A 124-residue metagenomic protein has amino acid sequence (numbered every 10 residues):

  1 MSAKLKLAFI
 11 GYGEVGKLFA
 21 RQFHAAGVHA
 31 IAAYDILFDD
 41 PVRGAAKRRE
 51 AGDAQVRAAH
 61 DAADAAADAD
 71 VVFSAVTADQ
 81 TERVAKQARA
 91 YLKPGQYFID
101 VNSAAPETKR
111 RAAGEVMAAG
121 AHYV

Functional and structural regions predicted by a protein language model:
M1-A66, G95: NAD(P)+-binding Rossmann beta1-loop-alpha1 motif at the extreme N-terminus of oxidoreductases
K4-L5, A69-A75: Acidic/glycine-enriched edge-of-secondary-structure segments
I10, Y34, A75, D100-N102: Structural motif
A46-R49, A75, R89: Short low-complexity, flexible loop/linker segments enriched in glycine and/or proline with clustered acidic
V71, A78-V124: Rossmann-like NAD(P)(H) cofactor-binding subdomain of soluble oxidoreductases
